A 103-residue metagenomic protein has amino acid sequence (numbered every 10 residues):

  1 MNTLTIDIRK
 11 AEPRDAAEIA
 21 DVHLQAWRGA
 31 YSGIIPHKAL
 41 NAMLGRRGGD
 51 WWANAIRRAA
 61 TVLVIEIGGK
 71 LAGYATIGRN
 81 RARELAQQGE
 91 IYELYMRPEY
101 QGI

Functional and structural regions predicted by a protein language model:
N2-I6, K10-A16, D21-Y100: Acetyl-CoA-dependent GNAT
I103: Flexible nucleotide-binding loop
